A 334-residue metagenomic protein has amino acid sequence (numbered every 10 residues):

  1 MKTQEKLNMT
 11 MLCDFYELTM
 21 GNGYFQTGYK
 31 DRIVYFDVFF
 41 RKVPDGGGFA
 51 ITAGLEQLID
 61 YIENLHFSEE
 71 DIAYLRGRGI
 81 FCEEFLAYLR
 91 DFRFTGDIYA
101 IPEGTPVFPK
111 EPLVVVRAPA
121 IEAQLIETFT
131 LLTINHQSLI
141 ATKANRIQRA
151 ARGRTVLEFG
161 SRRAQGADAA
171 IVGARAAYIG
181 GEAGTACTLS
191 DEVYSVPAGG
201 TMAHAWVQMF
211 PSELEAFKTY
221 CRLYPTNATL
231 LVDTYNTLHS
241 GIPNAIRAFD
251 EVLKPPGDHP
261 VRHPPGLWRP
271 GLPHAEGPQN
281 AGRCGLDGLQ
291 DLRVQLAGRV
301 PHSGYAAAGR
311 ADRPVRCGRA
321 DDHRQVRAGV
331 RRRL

Functional and structural regions predicted by a protein language model:
K2-I33, K42-P44, I80-F81, L86-T95 (+4 more regions): Buried, small/hydrophobic-residue-enriched core segments of structured protein domains
V34-R90: N-terminal, Lys/Arg-enriched amphipathic/low-complexity engagement segments that precede the first folded domain
V38, E70, D97-Y99, A297: Bulky hydrophobic/aromatic packing residues
D233, P264-W268, Q290-A297, V315-A320: Glycine-rich beta-strand-to-loop/alpha-helix junction loops that act as flexible
D287: Conserved H-loop
A311-G329: Glycine-rich phosphate-binding active-site loops on the catalytic face of alpha/beta enzymes
V330-L334: Conserved active-site-proximal phosphate/metal-binding subdomains
